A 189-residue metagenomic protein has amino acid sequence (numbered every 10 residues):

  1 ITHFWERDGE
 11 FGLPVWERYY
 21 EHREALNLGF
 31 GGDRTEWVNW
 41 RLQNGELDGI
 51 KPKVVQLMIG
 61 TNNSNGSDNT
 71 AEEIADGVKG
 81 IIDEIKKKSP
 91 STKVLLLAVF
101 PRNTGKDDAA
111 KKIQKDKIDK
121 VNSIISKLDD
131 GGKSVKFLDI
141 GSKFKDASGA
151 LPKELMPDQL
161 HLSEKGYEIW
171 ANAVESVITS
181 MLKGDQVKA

Functional and structural regions predicted by a protein language model:
I1-F4, G31-T35, T61-G66, F100-G105 (+2 more regions): Solvent-exposed loop/turn segments at secondary-structure junctions within structured extracellular/periplasmic domains
I1-K51: Serine-esterase "nucleophile elbow" of acetyl-processing enzymes
E24-G29, K53-I59, K93-A98, K136-D139 (+1 more regions): Structural recognition of the beta-strand scaffold that forms the well-ordered cores of secreted hydrolase catalytic
A25-F30, G60-I74, D108-K112: Surface-exposed cleft-lining segments at the edges of enzyme active sites
A71-G80, Q114-V121: Charged helix-capping and loop-helix junction motifs
P101-A189: Catalytic His-Asp segment of secreted/periplasmic serine-dependent ester chemistry enzymes
